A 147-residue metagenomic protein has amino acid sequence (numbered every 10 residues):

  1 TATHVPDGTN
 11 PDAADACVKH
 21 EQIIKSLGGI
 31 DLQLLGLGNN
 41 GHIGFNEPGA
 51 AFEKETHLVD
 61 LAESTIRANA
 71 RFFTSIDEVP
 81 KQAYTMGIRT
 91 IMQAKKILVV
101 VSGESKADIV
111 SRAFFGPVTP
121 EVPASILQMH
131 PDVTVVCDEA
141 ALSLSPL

Functional and structural regions predicted by a protein language model:
T1-L147: Conserved phosphate- and dinucleotide-binding cores of soluble alpha/beta proteins, encompassing both enzyme active
